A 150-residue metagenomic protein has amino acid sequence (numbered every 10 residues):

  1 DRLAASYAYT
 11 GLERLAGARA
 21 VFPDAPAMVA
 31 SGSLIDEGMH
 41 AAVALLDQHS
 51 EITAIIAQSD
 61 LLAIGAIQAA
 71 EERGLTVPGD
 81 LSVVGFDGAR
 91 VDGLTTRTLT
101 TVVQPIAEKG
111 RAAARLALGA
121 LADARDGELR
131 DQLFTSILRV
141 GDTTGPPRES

Functional and structural regions predicted by a protein language model:
D1-S150: Bacterial carbohydrate/catabolite-sensing allosteric modules
